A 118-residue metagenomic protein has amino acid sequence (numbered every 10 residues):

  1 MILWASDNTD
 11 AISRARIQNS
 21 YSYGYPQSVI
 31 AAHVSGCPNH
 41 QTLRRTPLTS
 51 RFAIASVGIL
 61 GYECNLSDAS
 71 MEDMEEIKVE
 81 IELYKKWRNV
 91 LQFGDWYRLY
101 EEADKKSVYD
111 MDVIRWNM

Functional and structural regions predicted by a protein language model:
M1-D68: Glycan-recognition surfaces
C64-M118: Glycan-recognition and catalytic regions of carbohydrate-active enzymes
